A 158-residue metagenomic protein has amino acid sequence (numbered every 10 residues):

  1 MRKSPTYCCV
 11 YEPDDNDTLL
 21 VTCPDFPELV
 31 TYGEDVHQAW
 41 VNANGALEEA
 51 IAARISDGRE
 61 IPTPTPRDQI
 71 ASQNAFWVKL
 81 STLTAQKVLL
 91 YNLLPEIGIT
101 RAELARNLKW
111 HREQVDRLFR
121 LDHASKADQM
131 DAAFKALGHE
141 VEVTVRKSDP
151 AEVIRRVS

Functional and structural regions predicted by a protein language model:
M1-T18, T22: N-terminal segment of the canonical double-stranded RNA-binding domain
M1-Y7, N44-E113, R117-L118, H123 (+1 more regions): Short, charged, surface-exposed hinge/linker loops at domain edges that act as mobile lids or interdomain connectors
D14, P24-F26, A136: A short, compositionally biased micro-patch
V21, A39, L104, A133: Hydrophobic pocket/interface hotspot
P27-Q38: A short, exposed loop/beta-hairpin motif centered on an aromatic-Gly-Thr core
D128-T144: DNA major-groove recognition helix of helix-turn-helix/homeodomain DNA-binding modules
T144-S158: Short, charged recognition helix plus adjacent turn of helix-turn-helix-like nucleic-acid-binding domains
